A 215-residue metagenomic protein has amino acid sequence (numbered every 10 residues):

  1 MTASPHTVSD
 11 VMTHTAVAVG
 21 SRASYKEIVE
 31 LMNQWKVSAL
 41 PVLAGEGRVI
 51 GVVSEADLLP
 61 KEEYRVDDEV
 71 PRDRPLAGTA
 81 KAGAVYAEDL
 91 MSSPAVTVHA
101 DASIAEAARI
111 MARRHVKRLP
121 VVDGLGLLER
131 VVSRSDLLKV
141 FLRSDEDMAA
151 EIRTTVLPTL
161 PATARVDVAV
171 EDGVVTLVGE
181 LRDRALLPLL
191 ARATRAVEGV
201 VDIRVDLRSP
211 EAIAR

Functional and structural regions predicted by a protein language model:
M1-T15, E55-V96, S103, A108-A112 (+3 more regions): Tandem CBS (Bateman) regulatory domains
H14, L43, S93, V122 (+1 more regions): Conserved residues at the C-terminal ends of beta-strands
V19-K36, L43-A44, T97-H115, V122 (+3 more regions): The conserved cystathionine-beta-synthase
M32, L40-D57, M111, L119-S135: A glycine-centered beta-loop-beta connector
S38, K117, V201: Short acidic/polar active-site loop segments enriched in Thr and Asp
V49-I50, L128, A169-L187: Short glycine/threonine-rich beta-strand-turn micro-motifs
T194-D206: Short acidic amphipathic segments
